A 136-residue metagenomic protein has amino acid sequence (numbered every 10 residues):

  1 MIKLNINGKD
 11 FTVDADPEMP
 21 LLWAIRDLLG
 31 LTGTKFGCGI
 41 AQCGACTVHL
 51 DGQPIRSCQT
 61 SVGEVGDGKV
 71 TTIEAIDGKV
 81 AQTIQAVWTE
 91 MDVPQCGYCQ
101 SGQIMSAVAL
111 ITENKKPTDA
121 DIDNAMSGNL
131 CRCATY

Functional and structural regions predicted by a protein language model:
M1-Y136: Signature of N-terminal electron-transfer/Fe-S-associated modules in redox systems
